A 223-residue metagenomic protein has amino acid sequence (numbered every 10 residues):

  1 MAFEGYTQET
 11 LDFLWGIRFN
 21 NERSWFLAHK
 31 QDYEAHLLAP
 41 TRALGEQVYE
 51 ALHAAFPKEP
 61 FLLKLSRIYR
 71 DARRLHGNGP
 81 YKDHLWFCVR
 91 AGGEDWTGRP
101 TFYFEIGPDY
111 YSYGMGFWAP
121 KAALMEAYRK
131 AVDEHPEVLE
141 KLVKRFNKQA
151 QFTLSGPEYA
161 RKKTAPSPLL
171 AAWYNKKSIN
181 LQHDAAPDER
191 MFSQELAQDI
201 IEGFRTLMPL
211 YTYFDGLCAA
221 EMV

Functional and structural regions predicted by a protein language model:
A2-G16, R23, G45, F152-V223: Long, solvent-exposed, polar/charged low-complexity segments
W15-I68: Active-site acidic/histidine clusters and adjacent loop/turn architecture that either coordinate catalytic ions
K30-L37, F117, Y128-V132, F192-L196: Short histidine-centered catalytic/ligand-binding loop motif
V48-E59, F146-N147, Y213-V223: Surface-exposed helix-capping loop/turn segments at secondary-structure junctions
A54-Y81, L85, A150-K163: A short, surface-exposed loop/turn module that caps and links secondary-structure elements
L63, K82, Y110, K176-S178: Sequence-level motif detector for i,i+2 pairs with an aromatic at +2
R73-D133: Aromatic- and glycine-enriched beta-alpha-beta binding-site module
G107-P168: Compact, glycine/acidic-enriched structural inserts
